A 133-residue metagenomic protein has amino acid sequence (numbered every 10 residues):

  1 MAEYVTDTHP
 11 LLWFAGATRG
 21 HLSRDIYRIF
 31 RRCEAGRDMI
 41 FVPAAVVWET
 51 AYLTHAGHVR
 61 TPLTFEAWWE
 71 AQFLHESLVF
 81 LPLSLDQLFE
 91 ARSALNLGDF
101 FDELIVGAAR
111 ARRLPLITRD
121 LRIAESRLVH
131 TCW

Functional and structural regions predicted by a protein language model:
M1-V42, A56-A71, R112, L121-R122 (+1 more regions): Short, well-structured N-terminal submotif of metal-dependent ribonuclease cores
P10, V46-V47, Q87, I105 (+1 more regions): Alpha-helix capping/helix-boundary segments
L12-F14, Y52-L53, F89-R92: A short acidic, helix-capping loop that chelates divalent metal ions and anchors anionic groups
D38, L78, V129: Short, conserved active-site loop motifs that form the nucleotide-linked donor/cofactor pocket
P43, L83, F101-D102, R119: Replace "coordinates the UDP/GDP/TDP-sugar" with "coordinates nucleotide-activated sugar donors
A44, W69-L95: Acidic catalytic patch
V106-W133: Acidic, PIN/NYN-like endoribonuclease modules and their adjacent C-terminal/linker elements
